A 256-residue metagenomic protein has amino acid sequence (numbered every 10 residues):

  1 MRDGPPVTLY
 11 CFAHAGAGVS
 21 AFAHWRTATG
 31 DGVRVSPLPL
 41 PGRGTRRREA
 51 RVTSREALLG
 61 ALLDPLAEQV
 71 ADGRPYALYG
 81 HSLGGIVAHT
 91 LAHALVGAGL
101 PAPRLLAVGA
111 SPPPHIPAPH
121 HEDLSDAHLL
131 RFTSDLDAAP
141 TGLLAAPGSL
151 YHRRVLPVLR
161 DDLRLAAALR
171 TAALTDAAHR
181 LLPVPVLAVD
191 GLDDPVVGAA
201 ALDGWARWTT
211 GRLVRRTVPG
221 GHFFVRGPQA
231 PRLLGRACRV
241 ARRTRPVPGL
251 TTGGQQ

Functional and structural regions predicted by a protein language model:
M1-Q256: Non-catalytic, mobile gating and regulatory segments of ester bond hydrolases
